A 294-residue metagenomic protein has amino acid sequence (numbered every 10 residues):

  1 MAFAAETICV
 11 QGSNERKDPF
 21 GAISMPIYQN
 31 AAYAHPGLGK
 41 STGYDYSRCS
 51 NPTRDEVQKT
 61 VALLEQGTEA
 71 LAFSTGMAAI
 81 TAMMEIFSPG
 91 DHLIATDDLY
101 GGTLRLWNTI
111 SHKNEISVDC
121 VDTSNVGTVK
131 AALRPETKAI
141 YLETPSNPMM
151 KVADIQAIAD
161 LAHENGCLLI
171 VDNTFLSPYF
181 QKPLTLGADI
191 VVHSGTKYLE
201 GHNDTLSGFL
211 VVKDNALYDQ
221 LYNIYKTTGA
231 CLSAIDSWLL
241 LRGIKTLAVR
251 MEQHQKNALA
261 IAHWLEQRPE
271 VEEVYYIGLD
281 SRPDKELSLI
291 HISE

Functional and structural regions predicted by a protein language model:
M1-Y44: N-terminal glycine-rich, Lys/His-bearing helix-loop that initiates the first secondary-structure elements of many
C9-Q11, A70-R268, Y275, D280-S281 (+1 more regions): Conserved PLP-enzyme active-site core in the AAT-like
D18-F20, L199, L289: Short Gly/Pro-enriched turn/cap motifs at secondary-structure boundaries
S24, V271, S293: Active-site lining segments that contact anionic ligands and/or coordinate catalytic metals
N30-A32, C49, V211, L279: Generic beta-structure capping elements
A32-T81, I86, G102-T109: Conserved N-terminal alpha-helix of the aminotransferase class I/II PLP-enzyme fold
L64-E65, H202-T205, S293: Short glycine-enriched loop/turn motifs at secondary-structure junctions
L287-E294: Residue-level detector of conserved catalytic or cofactor/ligand-binding positions in enzyme active sites
